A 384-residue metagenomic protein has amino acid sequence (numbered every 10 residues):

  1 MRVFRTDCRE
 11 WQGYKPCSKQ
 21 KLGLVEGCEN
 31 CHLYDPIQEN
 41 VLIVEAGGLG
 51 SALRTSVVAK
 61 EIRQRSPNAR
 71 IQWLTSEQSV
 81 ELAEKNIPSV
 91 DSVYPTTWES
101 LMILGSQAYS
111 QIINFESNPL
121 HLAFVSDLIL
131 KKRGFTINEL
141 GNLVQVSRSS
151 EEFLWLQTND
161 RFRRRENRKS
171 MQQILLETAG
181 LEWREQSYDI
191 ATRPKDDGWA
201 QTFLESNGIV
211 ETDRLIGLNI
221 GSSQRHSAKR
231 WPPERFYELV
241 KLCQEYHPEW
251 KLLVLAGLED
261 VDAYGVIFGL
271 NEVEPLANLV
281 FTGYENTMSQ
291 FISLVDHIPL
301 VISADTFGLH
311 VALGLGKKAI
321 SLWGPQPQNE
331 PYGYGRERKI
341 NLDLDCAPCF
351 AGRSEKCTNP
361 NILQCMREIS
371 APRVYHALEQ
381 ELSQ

Functional and structural regions predicted by a protein language model:
M1-Q384: Catalytic machinery of carbohydrate-active enzymes, primarily nucleotide-sugar-dependent glycosyltransferases
